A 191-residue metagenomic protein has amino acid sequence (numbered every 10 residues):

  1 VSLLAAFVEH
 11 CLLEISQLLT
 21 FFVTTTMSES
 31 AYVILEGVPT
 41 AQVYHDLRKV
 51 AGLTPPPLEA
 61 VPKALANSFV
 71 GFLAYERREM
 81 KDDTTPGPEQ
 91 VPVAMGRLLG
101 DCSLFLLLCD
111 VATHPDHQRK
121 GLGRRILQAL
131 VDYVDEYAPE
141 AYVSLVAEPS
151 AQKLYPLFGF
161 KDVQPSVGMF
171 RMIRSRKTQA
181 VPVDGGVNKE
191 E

Functional and structural regions predicted by a protein language model:
T25-E59, S166, V181-E191: Short amphipathic alpha-helix that is part of the acyltransferase structural core
P62-D83, A141: A short helix-loop-beta-strand connector motif used in the catalytic cores of GNAT acetyltransferases and, in some
N67-S68, E76-R78, G87, A94-A112: A conserved beta-strand-loop-helix scaffold within acyl/acetyltransferase catalytic domains
H117, G121-A129: Conserved acetyl-CoA pyrophosphate-binding loop and the N-cap/start of the following alpha-helix in GNAT-like
V134-A147: Conserved GNAT acetyl-CoA-binding A-motif
Y155: Conserved active-site tyrosine of GNAT-family acetyltransferases
F158-S166: Conserved acetyl-CoA-binding loop of GNAT-fold acetyltransferases
